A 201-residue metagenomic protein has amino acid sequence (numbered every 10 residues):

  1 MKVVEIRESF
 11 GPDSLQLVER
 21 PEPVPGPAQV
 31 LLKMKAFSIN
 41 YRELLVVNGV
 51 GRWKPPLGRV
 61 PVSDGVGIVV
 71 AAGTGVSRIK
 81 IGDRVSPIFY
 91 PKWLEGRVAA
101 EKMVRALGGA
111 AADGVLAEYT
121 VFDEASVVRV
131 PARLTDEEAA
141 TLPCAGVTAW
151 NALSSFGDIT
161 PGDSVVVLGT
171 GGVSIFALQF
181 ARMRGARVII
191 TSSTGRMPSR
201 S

Functional and structural regions predicted by a protein language model:
P12-P21: Short glycine/threonine/proline-enriched tight-turn/helix- or strand-capping micro-motif at secondary-structure
P21-F37, V50-L94, A111-D113, P131-L134: Glycine-rich beta-strand-centered segment in the early N-terminal region that forms part of a ligand/cofactor-binding
K33-K35, D123, G169: A secondary-structure boundary/capping signal
Y41-N48: Cytochrome P450 core scaffold surrounding the K-helix E-X-X-R motif and the conserved "meander" helix-loop region
R84-V85, A132-S201: Mid-domain Rossmann-like dinucleotide-binding core that forms the NAD(H)/NADP(H) cofactor-binding site
K92-K102: Short, Lys/Arg- and Gly-enriched loop/turn segments at beta-strand edges
G114-V127: Glycine- and charge-enriched low-complexity intrinsically disordered segments
